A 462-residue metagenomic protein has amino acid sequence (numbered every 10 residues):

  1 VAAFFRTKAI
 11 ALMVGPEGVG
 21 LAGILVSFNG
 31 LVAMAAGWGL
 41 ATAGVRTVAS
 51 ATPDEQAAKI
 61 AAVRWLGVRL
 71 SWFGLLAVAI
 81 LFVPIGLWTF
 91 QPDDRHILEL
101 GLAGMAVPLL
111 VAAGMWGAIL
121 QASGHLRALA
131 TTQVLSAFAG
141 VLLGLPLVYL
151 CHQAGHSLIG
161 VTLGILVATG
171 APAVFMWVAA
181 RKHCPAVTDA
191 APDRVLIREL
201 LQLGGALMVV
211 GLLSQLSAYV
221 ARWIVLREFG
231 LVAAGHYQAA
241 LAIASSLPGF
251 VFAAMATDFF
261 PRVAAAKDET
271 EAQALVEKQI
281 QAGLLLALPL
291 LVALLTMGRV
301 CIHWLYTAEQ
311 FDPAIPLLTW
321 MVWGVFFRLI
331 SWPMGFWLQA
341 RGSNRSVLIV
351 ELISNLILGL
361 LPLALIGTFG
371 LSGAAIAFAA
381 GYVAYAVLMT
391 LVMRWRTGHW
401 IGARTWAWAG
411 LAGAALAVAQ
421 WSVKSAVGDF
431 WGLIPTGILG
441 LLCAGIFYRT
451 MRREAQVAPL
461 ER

Functional and structural regions predicted by a protein language model:
V1, L25, G30, M34-G86 (+4 more regions): Membrane-water interface segments that mark the loop-to-transmembrane alpha-helix transition
V1-T42, A79, V83-G86, A106 (+3 more regions): Signature of the first transmembrane helix
G37-P53, A122, A240, A244-L284 (+1 more regions): Helix-loop junctions and terminal segments of transmembrane helices in multi-pass membrane transport/translocation
I85-A103, L294-V325, W332-P333: Interfacial segments at transmembrane-helix termini and the short loops linking adjacent helices
L100-G101, A130-H183, L241, L352-L360 (+2 more regions): Hydrophobic alpha-helical transmembrane segments
L109-Q133, V322-I353, M393: Membrane-interface junctions at transmembrane-helix termini in multi-pass inner-membrane proteins
L150, S354-I357, A403-V457: Transmembrane alpha-helical segments of multi-pass transport proteins
G155-G164, V174-A218, P261-A274, R396-A409 (+1 more regions): Interhelical loop/hinge segments that connect adjacent transmembrane helices in multipass membrane
